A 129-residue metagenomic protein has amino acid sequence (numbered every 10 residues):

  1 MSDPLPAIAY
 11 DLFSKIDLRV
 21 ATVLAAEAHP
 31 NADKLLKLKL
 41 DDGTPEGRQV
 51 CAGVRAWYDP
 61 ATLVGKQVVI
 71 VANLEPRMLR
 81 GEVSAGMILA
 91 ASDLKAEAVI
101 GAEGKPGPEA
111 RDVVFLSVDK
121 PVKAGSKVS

Functional and structural regions predicted by a protein language model:
M1-S129: Phosphate-backbone binding interfaces of nucleic-acid-interacting proteins
